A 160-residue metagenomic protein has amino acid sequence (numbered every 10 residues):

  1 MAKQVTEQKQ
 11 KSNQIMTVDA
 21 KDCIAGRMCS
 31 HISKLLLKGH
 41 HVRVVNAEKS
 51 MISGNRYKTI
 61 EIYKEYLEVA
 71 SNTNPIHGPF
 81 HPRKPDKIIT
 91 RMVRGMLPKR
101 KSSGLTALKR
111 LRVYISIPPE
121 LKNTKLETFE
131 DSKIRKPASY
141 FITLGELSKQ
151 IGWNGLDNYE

Functional and structural regions predicted by a protein language model:
M1-E160: Ribosome-associated RNA-binding proteins
